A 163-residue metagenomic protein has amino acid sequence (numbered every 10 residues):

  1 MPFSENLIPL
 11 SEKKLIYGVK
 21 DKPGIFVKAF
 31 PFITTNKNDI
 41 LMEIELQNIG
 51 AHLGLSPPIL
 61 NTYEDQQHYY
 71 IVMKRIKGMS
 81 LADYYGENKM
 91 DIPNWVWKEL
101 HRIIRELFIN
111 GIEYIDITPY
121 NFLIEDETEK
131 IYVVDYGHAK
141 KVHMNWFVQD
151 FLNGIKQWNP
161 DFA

Functional and structural regions predicted by a protein language model:
S4-L41: ATP-binding glycine-rich loop module of kinase domains
L41-I44, N48: AlphaC helix of the eukaryotic protein kinase fold
I49-G54, A82-Y120: Conserved kinase catalytic-core helix
P58-Y69: Short beta-strand micro-motifs within the conserved protein kinase catalytic domain, predominantly in the N-lobe
L60-T62, E113-D126: A short glycine-rich, hydrophobically flanked beta-strand micro-motif that places a catalytic Asp/Glu for divalent metal
H68-S80: Conserved short submotifs of the Hanks-type protein kinase catalytic core that shape the nucleotide-binding pocket
E125-A163: C-lobe/activation-segment region of protein kinase-like
